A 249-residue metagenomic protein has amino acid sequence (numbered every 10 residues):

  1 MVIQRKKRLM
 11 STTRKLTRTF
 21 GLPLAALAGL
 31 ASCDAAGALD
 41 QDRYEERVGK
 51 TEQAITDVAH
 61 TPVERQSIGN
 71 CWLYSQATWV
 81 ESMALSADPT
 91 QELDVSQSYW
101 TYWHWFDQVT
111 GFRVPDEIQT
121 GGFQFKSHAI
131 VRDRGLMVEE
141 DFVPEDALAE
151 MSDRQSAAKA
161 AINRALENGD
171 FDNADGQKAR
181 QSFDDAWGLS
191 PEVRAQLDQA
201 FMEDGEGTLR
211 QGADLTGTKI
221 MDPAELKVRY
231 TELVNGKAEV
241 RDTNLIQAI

Functional and structural regions predicted by a protein language model:
R5-L22: Bacterial N-terminal signal peptides that target proteins for export
D42-I249: Catalytic-core signature of thiol
